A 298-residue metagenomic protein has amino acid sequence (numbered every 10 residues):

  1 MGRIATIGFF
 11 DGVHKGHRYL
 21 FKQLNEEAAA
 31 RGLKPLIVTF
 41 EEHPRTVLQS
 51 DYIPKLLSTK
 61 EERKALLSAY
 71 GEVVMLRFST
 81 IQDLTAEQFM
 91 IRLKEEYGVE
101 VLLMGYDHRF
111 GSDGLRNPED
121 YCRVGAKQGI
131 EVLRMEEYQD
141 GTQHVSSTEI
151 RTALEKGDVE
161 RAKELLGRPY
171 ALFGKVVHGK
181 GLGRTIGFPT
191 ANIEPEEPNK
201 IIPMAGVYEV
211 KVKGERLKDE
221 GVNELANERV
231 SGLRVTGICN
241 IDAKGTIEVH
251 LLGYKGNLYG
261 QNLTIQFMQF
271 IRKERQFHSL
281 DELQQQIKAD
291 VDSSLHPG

Functional and structural regions predicted by a protein language model:
M1-P54, T59: N-terminal catalytic cores of NTP/NDP-binding nucleotidyl/phosphoryl-transfer enzymes
H14, L67, L102, A162 (+2 more regions): Residue-level signal for inorganic ion chemistry
R18, N25-A29, G167, I287-D292: Solvent-exposed alpha-helix faces
T46-Q128: N-terminal Rossmann-like or analogous alpha/beta NTP/dinucleotide-binding catalytic cores that position adenine
G125-G214, G232-I238: Glycine-rich, Lys/Arg-enriched anion-binding loops that position phosphate/diphosphate groups for phosphoryl
K180-G298: Phosphate/ribose-recognition catalytic cores of enzymes acting on nucleotide-derived substrates
